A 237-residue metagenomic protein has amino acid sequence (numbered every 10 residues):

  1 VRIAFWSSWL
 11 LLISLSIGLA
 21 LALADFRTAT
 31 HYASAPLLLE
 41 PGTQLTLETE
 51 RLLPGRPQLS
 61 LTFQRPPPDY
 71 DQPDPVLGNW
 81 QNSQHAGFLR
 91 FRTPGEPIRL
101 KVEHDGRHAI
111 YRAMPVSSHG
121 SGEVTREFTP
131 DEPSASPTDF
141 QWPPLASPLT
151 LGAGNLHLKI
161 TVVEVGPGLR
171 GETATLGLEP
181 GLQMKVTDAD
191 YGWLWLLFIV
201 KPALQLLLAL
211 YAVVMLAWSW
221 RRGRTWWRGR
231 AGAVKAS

Functional and structural regions predicted by a protein language model:
R2-L23, Y211-A212: Hydrophobic membrane-insertion alpha-helices, especially the h-region of bacterial N-terminal signal peptides
L23-Q44, T175-L182: Alpha-helical transmembrane signal-anchor/signal-peptide segments
D25, A33, I98-L151: Extended, solvent-exposed segments with strong compositional bias
P41-R56, L145-L156: Extracellular and analogous surface-interaction loops
F63, D71-H119, A174-P180: Extended low-complexity, serine/threonine- and proline-enriched intrinsically disordered segments
L149-K185: Extended, hydrophilic extramembrane loops/domains of integral membrane proteins
A174-L204: C-terminal interaction-tip segments
W193-S237: Juxtamembrane interface at the cytosolic side of transmembrane helices
